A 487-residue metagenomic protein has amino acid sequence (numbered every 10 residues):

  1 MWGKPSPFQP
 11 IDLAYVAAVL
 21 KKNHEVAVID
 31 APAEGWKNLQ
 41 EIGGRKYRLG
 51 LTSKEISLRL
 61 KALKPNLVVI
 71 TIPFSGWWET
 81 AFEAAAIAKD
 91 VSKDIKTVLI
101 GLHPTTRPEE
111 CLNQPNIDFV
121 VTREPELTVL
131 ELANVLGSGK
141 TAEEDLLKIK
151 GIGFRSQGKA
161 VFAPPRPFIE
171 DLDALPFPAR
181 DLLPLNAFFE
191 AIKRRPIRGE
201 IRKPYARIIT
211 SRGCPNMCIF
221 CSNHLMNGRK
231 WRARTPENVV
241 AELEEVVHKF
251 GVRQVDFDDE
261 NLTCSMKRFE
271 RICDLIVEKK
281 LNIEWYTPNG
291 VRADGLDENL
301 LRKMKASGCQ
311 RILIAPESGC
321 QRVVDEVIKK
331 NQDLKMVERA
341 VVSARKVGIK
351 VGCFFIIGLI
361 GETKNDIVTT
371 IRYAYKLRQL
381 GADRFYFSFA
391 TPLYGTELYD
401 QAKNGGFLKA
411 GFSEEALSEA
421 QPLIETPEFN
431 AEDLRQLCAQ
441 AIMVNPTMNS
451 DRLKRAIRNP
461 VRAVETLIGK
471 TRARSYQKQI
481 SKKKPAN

Functional and structural regions predicted by a protein language model:
M1-P7: Short glycine-rich His-centered loop
F8, P178-F354, R372-Y375: Radical SAM [4Fe-4S] cluster-binding motif and immediate context
D12, V19-D171, T391, G395: Glycine-rich beta-alpha loop elements in corrinoid/cobalamin-binding modules across cobalamin-dependent enzymes
K37, R107-P108, N216, K267 (+4 more regions): Flexible glycine/acidic-rich beta-alpha junction loops that bind and position SAM and/or redox cofactors in anaerobic
R45-R48, I149, F154-R207: N-terminal [4Fe-4S]-dependent radical SAM core
K89-D94, P115-N116, K140-T141, V277-N282 (+2 more regions): Short helix-capping segments at alpha-helix termini
D94, T396-D400, F407-N487: Radical SAM enzyme core and accessory elements
E110-N113, G361-K376: Catalytic cores of alpha/beta
